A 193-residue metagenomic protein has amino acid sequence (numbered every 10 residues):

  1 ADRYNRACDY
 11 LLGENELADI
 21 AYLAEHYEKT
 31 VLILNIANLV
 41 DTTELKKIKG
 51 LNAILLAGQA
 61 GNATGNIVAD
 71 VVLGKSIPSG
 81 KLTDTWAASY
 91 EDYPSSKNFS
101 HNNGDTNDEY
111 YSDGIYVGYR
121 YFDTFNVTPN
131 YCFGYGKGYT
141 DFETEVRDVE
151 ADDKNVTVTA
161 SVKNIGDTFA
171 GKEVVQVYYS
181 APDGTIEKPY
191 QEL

Functional and structural regions predicted by a protein language model:
A1-L193: C-terminal non-catalytic regions of proteins with extracellular/luminal or membrane-system context
